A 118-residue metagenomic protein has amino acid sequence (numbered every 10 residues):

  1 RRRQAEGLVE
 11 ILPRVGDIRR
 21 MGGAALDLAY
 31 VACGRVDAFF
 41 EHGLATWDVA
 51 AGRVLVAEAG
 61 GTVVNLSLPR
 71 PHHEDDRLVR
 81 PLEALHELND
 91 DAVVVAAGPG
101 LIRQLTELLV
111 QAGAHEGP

Functional and structural regions predicted by a protein language model:
R2, E6-P13, L28-P118: Oxyanion/phosphate-interacting regions
G16-G22, H42: Short beta-strand-to-loop elements that line the ligand-binding cleft of bilobed periplasmic-binding protein-like
